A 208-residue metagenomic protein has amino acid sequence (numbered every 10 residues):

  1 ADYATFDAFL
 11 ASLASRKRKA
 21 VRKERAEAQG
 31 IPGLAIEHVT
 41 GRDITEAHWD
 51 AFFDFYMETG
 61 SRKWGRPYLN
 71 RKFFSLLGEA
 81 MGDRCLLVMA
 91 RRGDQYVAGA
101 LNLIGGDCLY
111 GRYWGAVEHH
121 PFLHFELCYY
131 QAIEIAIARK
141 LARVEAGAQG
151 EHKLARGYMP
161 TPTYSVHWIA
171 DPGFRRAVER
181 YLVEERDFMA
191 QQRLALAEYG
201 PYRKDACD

Functional and structural regions predicted by a protein language model:
A1-F122, W168, V183, G200-D208: A conserved beta-strand-loop-helix scaffold within acyl/acetyltransferase catalytic domains
A20-R22, F74-L76, Q95, Y130-A132 (+3 more regions): Residue-level detector of functional hotspots within protein domains
G106-P172, E179: Acyl-donor binding region in acyl/amide transferases
G173-D208: C-terminal amphipathic helix plus adjacent low-complexity, charged tail appended to glycosyltransferase catalytic
